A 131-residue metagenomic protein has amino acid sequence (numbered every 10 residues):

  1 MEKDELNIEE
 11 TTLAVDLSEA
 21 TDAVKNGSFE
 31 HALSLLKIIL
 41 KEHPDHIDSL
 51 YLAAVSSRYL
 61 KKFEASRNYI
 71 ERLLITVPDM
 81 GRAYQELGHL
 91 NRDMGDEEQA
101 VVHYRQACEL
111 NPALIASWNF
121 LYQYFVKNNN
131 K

Functional and structural regions predicted by a protein language model:
E2-D16, K41: TPR-adjacent "capping" and linker segments in tetratricopeptide-repeat scaffold/adaptor proteins
L13, I47-D48, G81-R82, I115-A116: Helix-start (N-cap) detector for alpha-helical repeat units in TPR-like alpha-solenoids, especially tetratricopeptide
K25, Y59, D93, K127-N128: Register position in tetratricopeptide repeats
I38-K41, E71-I75, R105-E109: Conserved structural position within tetratricopeptide repeats
